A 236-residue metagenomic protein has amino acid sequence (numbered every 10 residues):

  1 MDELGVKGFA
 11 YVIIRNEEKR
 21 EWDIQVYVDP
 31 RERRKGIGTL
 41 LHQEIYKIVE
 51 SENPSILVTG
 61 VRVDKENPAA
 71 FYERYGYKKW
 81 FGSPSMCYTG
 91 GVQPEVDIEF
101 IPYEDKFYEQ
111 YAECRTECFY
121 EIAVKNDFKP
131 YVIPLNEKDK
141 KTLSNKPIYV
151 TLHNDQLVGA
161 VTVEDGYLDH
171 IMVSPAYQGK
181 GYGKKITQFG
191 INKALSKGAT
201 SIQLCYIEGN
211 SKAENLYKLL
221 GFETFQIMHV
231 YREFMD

Functional and structural regions predicted by a protein language model:
M1-E3, Y11, A123-A160: Active-site rim helix/loop that mediates acceptor-substrate recognition in acyltransferases
M1-I45, V49-E50, V61-V63, V158-D169: Conserved donor-binding loop and adjoining core beta-sheet/short helix segment in diverse acyl/aminoacyl transferases
G8, F81-G82, G159, G183 (+1 more regions): A structural microfeature
E21, V49-V63, A194-C205: Conserved GNAT acetyl-CoA-binding A-motif
P30-I98, V230-E233: Acyl-donor-binding surface of acyltransferase catalytic domains
R34-K47, R74, V173, G179-S196 (+1 more regions): Conserved acetyl-CoA-binding loop-helix of GNAT-fold acetyltransferases
E99-E113: A short beta-loop-alpha structural element at the N-terminal edge of CoA-dependent acyl/N-acetyltransferase catalytic
G183, T187, N210-A213, R232-M235: Short glycine/proline-centered loop/turn elements that form peptide/ligand docking sites
